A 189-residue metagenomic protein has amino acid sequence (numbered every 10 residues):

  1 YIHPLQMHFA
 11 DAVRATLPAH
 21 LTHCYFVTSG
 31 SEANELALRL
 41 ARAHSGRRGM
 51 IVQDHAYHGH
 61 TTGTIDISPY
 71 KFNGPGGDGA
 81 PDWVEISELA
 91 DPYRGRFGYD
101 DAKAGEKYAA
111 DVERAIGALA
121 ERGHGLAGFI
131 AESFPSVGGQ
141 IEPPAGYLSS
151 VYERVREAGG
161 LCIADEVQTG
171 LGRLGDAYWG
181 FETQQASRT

Functional and structural regions predicted by a protein language model:
Y1-T189: Conserved N-terminal phosphate-binding loop of PLP-dependent enzymes in the Aspartate aminotransferase
